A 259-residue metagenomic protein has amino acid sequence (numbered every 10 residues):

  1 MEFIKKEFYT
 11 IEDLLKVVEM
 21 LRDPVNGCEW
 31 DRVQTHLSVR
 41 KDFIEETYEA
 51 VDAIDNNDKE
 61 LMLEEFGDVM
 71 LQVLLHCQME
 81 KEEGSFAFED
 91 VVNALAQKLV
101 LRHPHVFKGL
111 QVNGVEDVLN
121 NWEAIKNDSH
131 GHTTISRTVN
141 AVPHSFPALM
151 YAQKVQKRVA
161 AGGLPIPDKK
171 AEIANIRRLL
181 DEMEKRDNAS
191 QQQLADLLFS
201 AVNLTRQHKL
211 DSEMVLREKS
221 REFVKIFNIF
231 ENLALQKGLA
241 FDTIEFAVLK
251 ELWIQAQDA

Functional and structural regions predicted by a protein language model:
M1-E65, L71-A259: Flexible "arm" and connector segments at domain edges
